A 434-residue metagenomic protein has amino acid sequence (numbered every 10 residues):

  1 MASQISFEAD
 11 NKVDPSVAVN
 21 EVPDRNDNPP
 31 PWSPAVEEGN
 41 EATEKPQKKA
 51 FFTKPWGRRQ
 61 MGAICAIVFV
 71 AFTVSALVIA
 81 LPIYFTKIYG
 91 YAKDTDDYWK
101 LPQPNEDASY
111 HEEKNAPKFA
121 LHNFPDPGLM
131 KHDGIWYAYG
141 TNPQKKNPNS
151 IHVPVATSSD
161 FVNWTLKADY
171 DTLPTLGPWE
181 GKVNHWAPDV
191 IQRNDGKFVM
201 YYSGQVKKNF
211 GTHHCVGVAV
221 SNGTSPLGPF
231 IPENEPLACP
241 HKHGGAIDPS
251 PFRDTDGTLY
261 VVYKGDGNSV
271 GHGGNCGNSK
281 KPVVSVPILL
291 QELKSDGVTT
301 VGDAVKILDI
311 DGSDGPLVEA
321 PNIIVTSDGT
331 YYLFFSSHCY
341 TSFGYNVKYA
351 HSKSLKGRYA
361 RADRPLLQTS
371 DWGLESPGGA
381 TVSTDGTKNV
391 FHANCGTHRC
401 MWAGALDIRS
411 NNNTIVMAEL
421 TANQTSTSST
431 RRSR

Functional and structural regions predicted by a protein language model:
M1-R59: Intrinsically disordered, low-complexity terminal tails of fungal membrane proteins
A2-I5, P15, W32, V74-S75 (+4 more regions): Intrinsically disordered, low-complexity segments enriched in Ser/Pro/Gly/Ala and basic residues
V22, G39, P46, I67-V70 (+2 more regions): Short intrinsically disordered, low-complexity segments
D24-P29, E41, L77, D97 (+2 more regions): Residue-level detector of alpha-helical hydrophobic segments embedded in or interacting with membranes
W56-R59, F69, T73, I151 (+2 more regions): Generic alpha-helix initiation/capping and coil-helix boundary signal
R59-D94: Alpha-helical transmembrane segments in eukaryotic/viral proteins
F85-R434: Carbohydrate-active catalytic/glycan-binding domains of CAZyme proteins, especially the secreted or lumenal ectodomains
